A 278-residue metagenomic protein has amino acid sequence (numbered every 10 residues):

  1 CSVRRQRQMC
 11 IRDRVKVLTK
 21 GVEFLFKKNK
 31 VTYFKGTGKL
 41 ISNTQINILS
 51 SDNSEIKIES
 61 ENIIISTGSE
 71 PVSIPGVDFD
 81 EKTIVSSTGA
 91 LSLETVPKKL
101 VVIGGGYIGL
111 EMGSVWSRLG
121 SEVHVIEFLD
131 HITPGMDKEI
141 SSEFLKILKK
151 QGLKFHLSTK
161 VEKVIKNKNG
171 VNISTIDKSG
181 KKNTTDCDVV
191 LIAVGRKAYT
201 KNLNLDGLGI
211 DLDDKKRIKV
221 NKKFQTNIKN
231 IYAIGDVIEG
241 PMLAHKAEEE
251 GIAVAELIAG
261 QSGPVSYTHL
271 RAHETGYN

Functional and structural regions predicted by a protein language model:
C1-R7, I11, H269-N278: Single conserved hydrophobic/aromatic residue that forms the stacking wall/gate of nucleotide- or nucleobase-binding
I11-S60, K163-V171: Feature captures the FAD/FMN-dependent oxidoreductase FAD-binding
R14-T19, E23, L91-S92, P97-V101 (+4 more regions): Rossmann-like dinucleotide-binding cores of NAD(P)H-dependent redox enzymes
K35-T37, S42, T67, S86-T88 (+2 more regions): Short loop/edge segments at beta-strand edges and connector loops that shape dinucleotide/nucleotide cofactor-binding
G36, S73-P75, E111, W116 (+2 more regions): Glycine/Thr-rich phosphate-binding loops of Rossmann-like dinucleotide-binding domains
S54-N62, K181-V189: Core beta-strand elements of the Rossmann-like FAD/NAD(P) dinucleotide-binding domain in flavoenzyme oxidoreductases
G68-S69, D177, L191, G195-R196: Short glycine-/small-residue-rich Rossmann-like dinucleotide-binding loops
D80-V96, T185, V189-P264: FAD-site-proximal beta/loop scaffold in flavoenzymes
